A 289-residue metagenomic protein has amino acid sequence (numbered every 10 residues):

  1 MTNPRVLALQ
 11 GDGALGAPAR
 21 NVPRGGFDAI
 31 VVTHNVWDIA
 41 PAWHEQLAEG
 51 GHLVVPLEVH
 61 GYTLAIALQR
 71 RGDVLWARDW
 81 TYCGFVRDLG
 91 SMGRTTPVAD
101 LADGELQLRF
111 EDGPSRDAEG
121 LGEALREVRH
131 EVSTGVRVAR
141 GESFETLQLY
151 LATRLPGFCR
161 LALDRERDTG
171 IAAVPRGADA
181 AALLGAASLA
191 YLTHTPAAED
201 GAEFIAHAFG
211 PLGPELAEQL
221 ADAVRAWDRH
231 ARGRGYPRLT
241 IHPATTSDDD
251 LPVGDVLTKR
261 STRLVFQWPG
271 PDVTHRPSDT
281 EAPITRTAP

Functional and structural regions predicted by a protein language model:
P4-L15: Conserved SAM-binding strand-loop segment of SAM-dependent methyltransferases
R5-L7, Q107, T240, V265: Ser/Thr- (and often Asn-) enriched beta-sheet segments in non-cytosolic proteins
L15-I30, W37: A short acidic, Gly/Pro-enriched loop at the edge of an enzyme's catalytic core that lines a small-molecule cofactor
V31-V174, Q267-P271, H275-T287: Class I SAM-binding transferase module
T169-P289: C-terminal target-recognition/interaction regions appended to catalytic cores
